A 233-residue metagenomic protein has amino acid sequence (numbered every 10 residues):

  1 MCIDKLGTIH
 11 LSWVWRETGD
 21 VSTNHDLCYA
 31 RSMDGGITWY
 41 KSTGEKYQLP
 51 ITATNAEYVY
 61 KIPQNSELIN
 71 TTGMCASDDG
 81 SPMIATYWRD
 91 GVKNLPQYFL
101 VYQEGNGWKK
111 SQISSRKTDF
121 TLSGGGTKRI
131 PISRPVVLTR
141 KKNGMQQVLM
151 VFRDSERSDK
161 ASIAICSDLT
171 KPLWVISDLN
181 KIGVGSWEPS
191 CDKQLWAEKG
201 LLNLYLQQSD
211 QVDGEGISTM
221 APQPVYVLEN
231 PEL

Functional and structural regions predicted by a protein language model:
M1-L233: Extracellular, repeat-based ectodomains that mediate carbohydrate processing or recognition
